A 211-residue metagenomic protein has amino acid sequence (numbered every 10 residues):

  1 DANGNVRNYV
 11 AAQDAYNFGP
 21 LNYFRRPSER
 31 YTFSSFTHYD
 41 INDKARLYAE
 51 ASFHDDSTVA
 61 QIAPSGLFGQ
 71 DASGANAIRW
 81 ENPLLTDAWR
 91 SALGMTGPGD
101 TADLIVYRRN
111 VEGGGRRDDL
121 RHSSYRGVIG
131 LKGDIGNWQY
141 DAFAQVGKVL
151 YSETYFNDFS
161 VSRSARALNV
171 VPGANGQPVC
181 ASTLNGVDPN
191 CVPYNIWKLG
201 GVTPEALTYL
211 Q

Functional and structural regions predicted by a protein language model:
D1-R30, S34-F36, D43-Q211: Surface-exposed, low-complexity loop segments enriched in small/polar and acidic residues
